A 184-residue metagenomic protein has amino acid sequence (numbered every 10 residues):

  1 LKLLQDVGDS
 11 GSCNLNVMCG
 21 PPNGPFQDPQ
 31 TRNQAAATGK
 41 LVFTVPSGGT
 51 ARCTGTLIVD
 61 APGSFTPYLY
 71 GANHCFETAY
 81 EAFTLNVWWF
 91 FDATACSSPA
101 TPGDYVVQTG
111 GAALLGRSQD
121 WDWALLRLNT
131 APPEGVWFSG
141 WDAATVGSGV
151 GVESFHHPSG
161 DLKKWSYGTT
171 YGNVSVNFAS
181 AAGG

Functional and structural regions predicted by a protein language model:
L1-G184: Serine endopeptidase catalytic core focused on the charge-relay Asp
